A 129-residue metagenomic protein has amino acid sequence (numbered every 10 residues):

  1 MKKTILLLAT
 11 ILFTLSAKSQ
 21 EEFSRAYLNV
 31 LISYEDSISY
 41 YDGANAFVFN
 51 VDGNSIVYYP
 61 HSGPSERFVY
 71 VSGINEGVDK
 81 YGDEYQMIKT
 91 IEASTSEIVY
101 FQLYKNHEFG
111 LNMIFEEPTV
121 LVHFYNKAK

Functional and structural regions predicted by a protein language model:
K3-L15: Sec-dependent N-terminal signal peptides
L15-E21: Sec/Tat signal peptide C-region and signal peptidase I cleavage site
Q20, A128-K129: Short, solvent-exposed mixed-charge patches
E21-A26, N54-V57, K80-I91, E108-N112: Short, hydrophobic/aromatic-rich segments at coil-to-beta transitions
V30-G53: Short, solvent-exposed loop/hinge segments that bridge or flank secondary-structure elements
I32, P60-E66, F115-T119: Short, solvent-exposed aromatic-acidic interface loops
H61-Y100: Contiguous, well-ordered beta-strand patches that form the walls/edges of small beta-barrel/beta-sandwich domains
V99-Y125: Short, exposed beta-strand-loop hairpins at the edges of beta-sheets in extracellular/periplasmic proteins
